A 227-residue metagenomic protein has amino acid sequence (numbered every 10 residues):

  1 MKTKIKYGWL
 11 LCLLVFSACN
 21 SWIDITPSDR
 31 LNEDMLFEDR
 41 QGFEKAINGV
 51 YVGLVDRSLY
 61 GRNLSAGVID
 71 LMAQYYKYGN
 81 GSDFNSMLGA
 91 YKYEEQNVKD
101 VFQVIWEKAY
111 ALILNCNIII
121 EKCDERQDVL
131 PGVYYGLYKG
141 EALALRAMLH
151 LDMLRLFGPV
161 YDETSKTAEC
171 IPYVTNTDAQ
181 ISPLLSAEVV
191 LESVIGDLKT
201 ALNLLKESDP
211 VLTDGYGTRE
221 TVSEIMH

Functional and structural regions predicted by a protein language model:
M1-D29: Bacterial Sec-dependent N-terminal signal peptides
C19-G67: Membrane-proximal, proline-rich intrinsically disordered regions
S28, Q41, V68-K99, V174-D178 (+1 more regions): A structural signal for short, hydrophobic/glycine-enriched beta-strand patches
D83-F157, L185-E188, T200-L212: Conserved, well-structured interaction surfaces
E107-A109, G140, I171, E220 (+1 more regions): Start-of-helix signal in alpha-solenoid helical-repeat scaffolds, especially tetratricopeptide repeats
V133-G136, L156-S193: Short coil/linker segments at helix-helix boundaries
L137, A144, A168, G217 (+1 more regions): Residue signature of alpha-solenoid helical repeat architecture, marking inter-repeat boundaries and helix-start
L205, G215-H227: Aromatic- and glycine-enriched pocket-lining scaffold segments that form the walls of small-molecule binding clefts
